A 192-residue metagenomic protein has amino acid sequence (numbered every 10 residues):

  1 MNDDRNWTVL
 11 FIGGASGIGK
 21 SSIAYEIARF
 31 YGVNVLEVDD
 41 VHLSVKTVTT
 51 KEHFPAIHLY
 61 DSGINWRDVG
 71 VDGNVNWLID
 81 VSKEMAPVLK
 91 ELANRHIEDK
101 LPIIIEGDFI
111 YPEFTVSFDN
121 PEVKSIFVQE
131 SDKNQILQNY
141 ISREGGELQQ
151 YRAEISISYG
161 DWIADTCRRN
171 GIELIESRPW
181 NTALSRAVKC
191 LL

Functional and structural regions predicted by a protein language model:
M1-W7: Phosphate-binding P-loop
I12: Hydrophobic anchor at the beta1->P-loop junction of P-loop NTPases
S16: The conserved Walker
S21: Walker A/P-loop
A28-V38: Post-Walker A helix-loop "phosphate-sensing" segment adjacent to the P-loop in P-loop NTPases
N34, T47-L101: Conserved nucleotide-sensing/catalytic segment adjacent to the nucleotide-binding pocket in NTP-handling enzymes
T115, P121-T166: A glycine- and Lys/Arg-enriched "phosphate-lid" helix/loop adjacent to the NTP-binding pocket of small-molecule kinases
D161-L192: NTP-dependent small-molecule kinase module
